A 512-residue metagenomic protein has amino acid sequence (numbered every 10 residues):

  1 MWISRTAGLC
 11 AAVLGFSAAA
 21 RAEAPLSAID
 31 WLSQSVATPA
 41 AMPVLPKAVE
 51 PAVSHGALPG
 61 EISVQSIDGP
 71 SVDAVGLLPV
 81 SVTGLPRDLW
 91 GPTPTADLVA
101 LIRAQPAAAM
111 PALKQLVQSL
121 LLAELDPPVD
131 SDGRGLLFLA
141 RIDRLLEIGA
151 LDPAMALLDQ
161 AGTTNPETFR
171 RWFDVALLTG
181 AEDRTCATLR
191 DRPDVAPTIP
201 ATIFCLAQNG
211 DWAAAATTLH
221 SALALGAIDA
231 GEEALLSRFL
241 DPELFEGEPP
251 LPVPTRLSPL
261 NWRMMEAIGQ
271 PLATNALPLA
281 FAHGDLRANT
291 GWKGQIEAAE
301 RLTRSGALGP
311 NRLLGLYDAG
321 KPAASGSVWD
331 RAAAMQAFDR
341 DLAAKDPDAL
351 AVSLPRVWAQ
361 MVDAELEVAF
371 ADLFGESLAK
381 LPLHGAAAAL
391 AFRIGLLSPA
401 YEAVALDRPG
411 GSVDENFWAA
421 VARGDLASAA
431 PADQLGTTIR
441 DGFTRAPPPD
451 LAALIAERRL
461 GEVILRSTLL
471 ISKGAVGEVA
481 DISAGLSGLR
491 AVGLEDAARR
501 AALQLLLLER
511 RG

Functional and structural regions predicted by a protein language model:
M1-A28, P39-P43: Gram-negative bacterial Sec-dependent N-terminal signal peptides
E23-S131, G135, L378-L460, G474: Terminal, intrinsically disordered low-complexity segments enriched in charged/polar and proline residues
T83-P92, P106, L121-D130, M155-N165 (+12 more regions): Solenoid-like repeat scaffolds
M110-P111, G180-A187, D211-T218, D241-M265 (+1 more regions): Alpha-helical linker/edge segments of TPR/alpha-solenoid repeat scaffolds and analogous pre-/post-domain helices
S131-F138, A161-R170, G180-D183, P193-A201 (+11 more regions): Generic helix N-cap/helix-start motif at coil->alpha-helix transitions
R144, R171-A176, C205-L206, R340-D341 (+1 more regions): Residue-level signature for tetratricopeptide repeat
L151-A154, E182-C186, A214-T218, P347-A351 (+1 more regions): Solenoid-repeat scaffolds in large eukaryotic assemblies
I228, E233-K380: Long, internal scaffold/assembly segments composed of regular secondary structure
